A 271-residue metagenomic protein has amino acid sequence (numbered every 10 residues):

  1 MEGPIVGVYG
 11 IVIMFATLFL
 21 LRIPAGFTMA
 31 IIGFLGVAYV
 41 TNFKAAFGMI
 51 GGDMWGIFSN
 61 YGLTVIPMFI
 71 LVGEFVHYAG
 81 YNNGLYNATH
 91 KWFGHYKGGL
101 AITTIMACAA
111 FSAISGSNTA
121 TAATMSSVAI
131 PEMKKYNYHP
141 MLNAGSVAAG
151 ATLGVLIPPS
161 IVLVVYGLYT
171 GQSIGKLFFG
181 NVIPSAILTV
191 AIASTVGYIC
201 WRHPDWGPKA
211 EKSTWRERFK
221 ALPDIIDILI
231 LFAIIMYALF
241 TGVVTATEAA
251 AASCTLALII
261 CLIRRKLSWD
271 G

Functional and structural regions predicted by a protein language model:
M1-G271: Alpha-helical transmembrane segments of multi-pass membrane transport proteins
